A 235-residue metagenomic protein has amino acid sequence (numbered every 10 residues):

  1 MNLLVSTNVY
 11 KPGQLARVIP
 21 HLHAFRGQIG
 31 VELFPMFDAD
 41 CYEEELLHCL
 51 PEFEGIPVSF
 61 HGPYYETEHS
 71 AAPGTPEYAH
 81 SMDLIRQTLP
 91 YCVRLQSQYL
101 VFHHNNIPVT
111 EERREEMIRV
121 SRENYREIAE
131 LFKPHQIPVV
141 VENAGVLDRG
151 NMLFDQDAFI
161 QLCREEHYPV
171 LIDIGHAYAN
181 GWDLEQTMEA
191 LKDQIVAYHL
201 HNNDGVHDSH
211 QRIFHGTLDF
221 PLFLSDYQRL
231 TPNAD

Functional and structural regions predicted by a protein language model:
M1-Q87, V93, P169: N-terminal pre-domain/capping segments
L3-T7, I29-L33, V58-G62, L100-F102 (+4 more regions): Hydrophobic faces of well-ordered beta-strands that scaffold small-molecule active sites in alpha/beta enzyme cores
V9-K11, P35-F37, Y64-E66, H104-P108 (+3 more regions): Active-site-proximal loop/turn and secondary-structure-junction residues that shape catalytic pockets, frequently
I19-R26, Y42-G62, Q87-Q96, E127-H135 (+3 more regions): Acidic (Asp/Glu)-rich catalytic clusters
M36-C41, E116-V120, L147-L153, G175-E185: Active-site glycine- and acidic-residue-rich loops that bind and position anionic ligands or nucleotide-like cofactors
E66-P73, P108-R113, D148, V206-Q211: A short acidic, helix-capping loop that chelates divalent metal ions and anchors anionic groups
A71-P76, L153, H176-N233: Gly/Pro-rich active-site loop or hairpin
P76-P169: Active-site acidic/histidine proton-transfer and metal-coordination neighborhood in alpha/beta enzyme cores
